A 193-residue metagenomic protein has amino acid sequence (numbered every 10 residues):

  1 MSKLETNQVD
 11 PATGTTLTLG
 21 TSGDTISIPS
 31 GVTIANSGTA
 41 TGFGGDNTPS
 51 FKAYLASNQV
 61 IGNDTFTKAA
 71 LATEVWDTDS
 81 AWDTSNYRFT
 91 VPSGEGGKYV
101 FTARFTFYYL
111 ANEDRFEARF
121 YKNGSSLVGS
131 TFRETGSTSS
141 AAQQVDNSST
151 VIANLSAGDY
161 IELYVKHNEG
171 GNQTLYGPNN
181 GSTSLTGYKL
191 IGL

Functional and structural regions predicted by a protein language model:
M1, T25-A70, L190-L193: Glycine-rich, low-complexity segments
M1-D24, V60, E113-E117, G129: Self-maturation zones of extracellular/virion spikes and adhesins
T6, P11, L17-L19, I28 (+3 more regions): Extracellular beta-strand solenoids
T18, S27, K52-Y54, R88-P92 (+1 more regions): Generic structural detector for well-ordered beta-strands
A69-D83: Edge strands and adjacent loops of beta-rich recognition modules
A81-Y87, P92-G94, T102-D159, Y164-S184 (+1 more regions): Terminal beta-strand-rich extracellular "head" domains that mediate receptor/glycan or other ligand binding
